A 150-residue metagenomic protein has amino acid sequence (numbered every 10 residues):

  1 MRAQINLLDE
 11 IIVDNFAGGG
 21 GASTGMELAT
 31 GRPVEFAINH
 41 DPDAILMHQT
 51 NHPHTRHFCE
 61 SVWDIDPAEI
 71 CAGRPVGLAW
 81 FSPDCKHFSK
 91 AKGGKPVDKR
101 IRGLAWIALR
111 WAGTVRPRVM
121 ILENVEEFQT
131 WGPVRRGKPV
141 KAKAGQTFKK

Functional and structural regions predicted by a protein language model:
M1-K150: Conserved active-site and SAM-binding loop architecture of S-adenosyl-L-methionine-dependent nucleic-acid
